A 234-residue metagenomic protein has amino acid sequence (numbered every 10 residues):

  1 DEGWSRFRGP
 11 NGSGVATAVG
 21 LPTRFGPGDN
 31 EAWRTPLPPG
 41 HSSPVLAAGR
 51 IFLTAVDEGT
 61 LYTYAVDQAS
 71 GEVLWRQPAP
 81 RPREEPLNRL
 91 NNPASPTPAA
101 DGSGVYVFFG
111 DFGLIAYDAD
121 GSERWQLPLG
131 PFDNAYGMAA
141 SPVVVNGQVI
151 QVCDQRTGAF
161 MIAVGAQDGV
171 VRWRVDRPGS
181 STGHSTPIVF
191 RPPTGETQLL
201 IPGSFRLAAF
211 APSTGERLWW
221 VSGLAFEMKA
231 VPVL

Functional and structural regions predicted by a protein language model:
D1-L234: Noncatalytic, solvent-exposed loop/strand surfaces of beta-propeller-type extracellular/periplasmic domains
